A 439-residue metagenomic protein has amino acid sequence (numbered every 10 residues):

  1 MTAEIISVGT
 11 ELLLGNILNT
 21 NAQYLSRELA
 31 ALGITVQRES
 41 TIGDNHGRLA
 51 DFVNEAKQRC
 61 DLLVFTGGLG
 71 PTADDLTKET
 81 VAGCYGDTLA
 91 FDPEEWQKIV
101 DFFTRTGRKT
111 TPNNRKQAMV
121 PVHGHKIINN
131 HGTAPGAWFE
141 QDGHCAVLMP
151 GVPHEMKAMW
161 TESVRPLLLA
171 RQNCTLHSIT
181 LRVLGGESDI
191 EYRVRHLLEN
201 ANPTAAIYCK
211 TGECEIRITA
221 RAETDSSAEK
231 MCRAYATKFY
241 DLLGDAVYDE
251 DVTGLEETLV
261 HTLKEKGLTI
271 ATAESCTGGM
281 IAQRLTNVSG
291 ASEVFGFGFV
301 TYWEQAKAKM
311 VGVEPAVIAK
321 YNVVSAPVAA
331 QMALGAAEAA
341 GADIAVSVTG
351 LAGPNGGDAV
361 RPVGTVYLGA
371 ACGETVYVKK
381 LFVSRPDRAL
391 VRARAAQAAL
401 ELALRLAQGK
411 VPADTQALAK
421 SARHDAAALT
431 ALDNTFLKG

Functional and structural regions predicted by a protein language model:
M1-E39, S226-K230: Glycine-rich phosphate/diphosphate-binding loop of Rossmann-like nucleotide-binding domains
A3-I5, A146, I270: Conserved hydrophobic helix-helix packing surfaces used for dimerization/oligomerization
V8-T10, F65-A73, P150, R221 (+1 more regions): Glycine-rich beta-strand-to-loop/alpha-helix junction loops that act as flexible
S26, A30-E55, F91-G132, A306-I344: Glycine-rich oxoanion-binding loops at beta->alpha junctions
R48-D51, D75-R171: Proline/glycine-rich low-complexity loops and linkers
E140-G212, R217-T219, S227-C232: Accessory alpha-helical/coil subdomains and C-terminal extensions that flank or cap enzyme catalytic cores
S227-G439: Short alpha-helical segments enriched in small residues
